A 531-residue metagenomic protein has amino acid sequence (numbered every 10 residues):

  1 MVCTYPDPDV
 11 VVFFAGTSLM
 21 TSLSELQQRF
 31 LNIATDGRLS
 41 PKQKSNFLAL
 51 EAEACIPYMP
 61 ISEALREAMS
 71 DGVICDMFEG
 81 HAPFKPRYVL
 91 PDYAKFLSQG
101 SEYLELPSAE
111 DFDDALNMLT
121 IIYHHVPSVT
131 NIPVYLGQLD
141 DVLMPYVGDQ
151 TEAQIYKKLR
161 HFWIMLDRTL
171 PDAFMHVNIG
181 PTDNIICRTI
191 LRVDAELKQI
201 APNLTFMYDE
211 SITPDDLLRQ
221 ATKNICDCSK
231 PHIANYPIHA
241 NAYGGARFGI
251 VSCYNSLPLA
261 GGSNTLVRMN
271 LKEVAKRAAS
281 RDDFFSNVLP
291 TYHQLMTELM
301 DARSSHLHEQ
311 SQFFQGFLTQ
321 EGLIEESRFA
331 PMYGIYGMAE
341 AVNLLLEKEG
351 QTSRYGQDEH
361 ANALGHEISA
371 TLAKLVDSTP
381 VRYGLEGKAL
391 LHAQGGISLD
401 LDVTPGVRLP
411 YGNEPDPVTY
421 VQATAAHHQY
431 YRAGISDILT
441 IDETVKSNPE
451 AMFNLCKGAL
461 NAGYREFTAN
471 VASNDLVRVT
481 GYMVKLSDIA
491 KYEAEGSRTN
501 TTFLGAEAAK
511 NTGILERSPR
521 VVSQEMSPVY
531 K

Functional and structural regions predicted by a protein language model:
Y5-D9, F13-S327, K348, R354-D358 (+1 more regions): Conserved catalytic cores of very large enzyme subunits
N264, A330-Y333, E367: Short, well-structured alpha-helical interface segments that form or flank functional binding sites
L289-T297, Y336, H366, A370: Generic structural signal for well-ordered, non-transmembrane alpha-helical segments in soluble/cytosolic regions
E325-A341: Conserved phosphate/anionic-ligand binding catalytic regions in large, soluble enzymes, centered on
E340-K348: Well-ordered alpha-helical scaffold segments within catalytic/enzyme domains
T352-L375: Short secondary-structure subsegments characteristic of cysteine-rich extracellular domains
